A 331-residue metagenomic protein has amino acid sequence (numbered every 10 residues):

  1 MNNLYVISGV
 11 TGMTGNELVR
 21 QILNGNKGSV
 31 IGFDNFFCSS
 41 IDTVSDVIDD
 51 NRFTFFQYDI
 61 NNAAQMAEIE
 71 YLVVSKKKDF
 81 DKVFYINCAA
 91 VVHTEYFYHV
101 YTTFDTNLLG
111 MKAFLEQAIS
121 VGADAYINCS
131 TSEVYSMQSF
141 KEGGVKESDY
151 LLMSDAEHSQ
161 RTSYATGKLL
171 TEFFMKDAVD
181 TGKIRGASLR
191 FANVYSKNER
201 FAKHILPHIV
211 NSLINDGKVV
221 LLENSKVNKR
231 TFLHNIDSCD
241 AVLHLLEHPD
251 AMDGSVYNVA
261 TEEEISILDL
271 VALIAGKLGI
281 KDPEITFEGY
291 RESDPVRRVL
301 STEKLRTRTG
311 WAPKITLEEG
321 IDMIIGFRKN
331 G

Functional and structural regions predicted by a protein language model:
L4, L213-G331: C-terminal substrate-binding subdomain of Rossmann-fold SDR/epimerase-dehydratase oxidoreductases
Y5-G25: N-terminal Rossmann NAD(P)H-binding glycine-rich loop of SDR-like oxidoreductase domains
K27-S39: Conserved glycine-rich Rossmann-like NAD(P)H-binding loop of the short-chain dehydrogenase/reductase
Y58-T106: NAD(P)H-binding glycine-rich loop region in Rossmannoid oxidoreductase-like domains and their noncatalytic homologs
F84-N87, K112-R161: Conserved Rossmann-fold NAD(P)-dependent oxidoreductase catalytic core, especially the SDR/UDP-sugar
V91-E95, S132-S139, A192-Y195: Active-site segment of SDR-like NAD(P)-dependent oxidoreductases
F140-S148, L169, F173-R230, N235-L246 (+1 more regions): NAD(P)-dependent short-chain dehydrogenase/reductase
S163, G167: Active-site helix of classical SDR
